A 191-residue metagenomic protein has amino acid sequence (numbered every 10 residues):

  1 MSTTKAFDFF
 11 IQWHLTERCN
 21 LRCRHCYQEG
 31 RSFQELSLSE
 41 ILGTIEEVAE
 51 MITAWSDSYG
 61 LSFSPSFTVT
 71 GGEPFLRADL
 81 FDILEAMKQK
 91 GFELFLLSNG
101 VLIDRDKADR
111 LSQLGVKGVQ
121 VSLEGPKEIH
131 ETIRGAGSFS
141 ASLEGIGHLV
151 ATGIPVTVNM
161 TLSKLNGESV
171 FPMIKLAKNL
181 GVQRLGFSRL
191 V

Functional and structural regions predicted by a protein language model:
M1-K117: Conserved alpha-helical substructure of the radical SAM core
Q12-H14, M51-T68, K90-F95, K117-G118 (+1 more regions): Conserved C-terminal portion of the radical SAM core fold that forms the substrate/S-adenosylmethionine-binding
N20, P74-L76, G100-R105, G118-A136 (+2 more regions): Conserved radical SAM core fold
S37, I41, G135-S138, N166: Residue-level preference for long, well-ordered alpha-helices that form the structural scaffold of enzyme catalytic
V48, D109-Q113, R134-A136, P172-K175: Short low-complexity, flexible loop/linker segments enriched in glycine and/or proline with clustered acidic
